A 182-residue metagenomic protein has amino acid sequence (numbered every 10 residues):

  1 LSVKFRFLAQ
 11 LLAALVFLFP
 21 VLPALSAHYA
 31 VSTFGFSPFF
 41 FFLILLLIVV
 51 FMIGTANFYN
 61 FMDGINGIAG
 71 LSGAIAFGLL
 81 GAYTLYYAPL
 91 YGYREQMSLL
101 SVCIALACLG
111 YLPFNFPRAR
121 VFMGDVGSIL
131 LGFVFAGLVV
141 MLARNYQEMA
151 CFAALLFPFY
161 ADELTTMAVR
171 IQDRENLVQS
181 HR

Functional and structural regions predicted by a protein language model:
L1-P89, I104-P117: Intramembrane alpha-helical segments
A30, I68-R182: Alpha-helical transmembrane segments
